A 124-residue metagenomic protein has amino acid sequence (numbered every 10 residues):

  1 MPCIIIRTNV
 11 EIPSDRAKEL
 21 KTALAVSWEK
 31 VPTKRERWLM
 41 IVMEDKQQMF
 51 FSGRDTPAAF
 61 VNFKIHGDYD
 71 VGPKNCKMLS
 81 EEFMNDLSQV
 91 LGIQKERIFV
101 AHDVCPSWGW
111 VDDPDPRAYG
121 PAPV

Functional and structural regions predicted by a protein language model:
M1-V124: Interaction-mediating elements
